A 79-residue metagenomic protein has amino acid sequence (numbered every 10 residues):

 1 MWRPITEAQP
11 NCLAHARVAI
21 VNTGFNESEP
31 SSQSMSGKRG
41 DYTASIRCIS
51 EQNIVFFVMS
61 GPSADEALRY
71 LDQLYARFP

Functional and structural regions predicted by a protein language model:
M1-T23: Terminal, regulation- and interaction-focused segments at domain boundaries
E7, E27-E29, E51, E66: Glutamate identity and glutamate-enriched acidic tracts
V18, T23-T43: A cross-family detector of function-defining hotspots
K38-R39, I49-E51: Flexible, solvent-exposed short loops/turns enriched in glycine
A44-C48: Short, surface-exposed beta-strand/loop micro-motifs that present aromatic residues
S50-P79: C-terminal basic regulatory modules in eukaryotic proteins
